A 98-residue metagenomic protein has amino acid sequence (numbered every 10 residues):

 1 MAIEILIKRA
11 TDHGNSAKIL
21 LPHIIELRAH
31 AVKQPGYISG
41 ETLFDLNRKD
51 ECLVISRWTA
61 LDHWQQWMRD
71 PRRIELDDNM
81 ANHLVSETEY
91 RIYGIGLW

Functional and structural regions predicted by a protein language model:
M1-I3, R48-D50, L84: Residue-level preference for beta-strand/loop junctions
A2-A10: Active-site-flanking beta-strand signature of metal-NTP-handling nucleotidyl enzymes and homologous cyclase-like
A10-P22: Short, surface-exposed ligand-recognition loops at beta-strand->loop->(often short) alpha-helix junctions that present
H13, R48-K49, T59-H63: Short, charged/polar surface micro-motifs in flexible loops or helix N-caps
R28-L53: Short, glycine- and small/hydrophobic-rich beta-strand elements in well-ordered beta-sheets
V32-I38, R57-R91: An amphipathic, aromatic/His-enriched active-site/gating alpha helix that lines ligand/cofactor pockets
G94-W98: Short, low-order "capping/linker" segments at domain edges
